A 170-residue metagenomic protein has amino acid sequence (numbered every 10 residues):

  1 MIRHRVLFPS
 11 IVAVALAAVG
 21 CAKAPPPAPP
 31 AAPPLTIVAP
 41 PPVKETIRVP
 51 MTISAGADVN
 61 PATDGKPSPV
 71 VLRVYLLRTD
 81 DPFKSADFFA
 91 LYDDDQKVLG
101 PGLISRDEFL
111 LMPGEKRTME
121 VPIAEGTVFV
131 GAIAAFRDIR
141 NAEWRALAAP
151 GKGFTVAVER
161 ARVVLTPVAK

Functional and structural regions predicted by a protein language model:
M1-I11: Bacterial N-terminal signal peptides that target proteins for export
A15-P41: Bacterial Sec signal peptide processing site at the extreme N-terminus
P33-P42, A149-K170: Extracellular beta-sheet/turn segments enriched in Thr/Pro/Gly and aliphatic residues
T52-T63: Short amphipathic, basic-aromatic surface patches that mediate peripheral association with negatively charged
S68-R106: The feature marks short-to-medium sequence segments in extracytoplasmic or secretory-pathway proteins
L110-E115: Short proline/glycine- and polar residue-rich coil/turn motifs
K116-I123: Exposed aromatic-hydrophobic patches
T127-R137: A short, solvent-exposed beta-strand micro-motif common in secreted/extracellular proteins
